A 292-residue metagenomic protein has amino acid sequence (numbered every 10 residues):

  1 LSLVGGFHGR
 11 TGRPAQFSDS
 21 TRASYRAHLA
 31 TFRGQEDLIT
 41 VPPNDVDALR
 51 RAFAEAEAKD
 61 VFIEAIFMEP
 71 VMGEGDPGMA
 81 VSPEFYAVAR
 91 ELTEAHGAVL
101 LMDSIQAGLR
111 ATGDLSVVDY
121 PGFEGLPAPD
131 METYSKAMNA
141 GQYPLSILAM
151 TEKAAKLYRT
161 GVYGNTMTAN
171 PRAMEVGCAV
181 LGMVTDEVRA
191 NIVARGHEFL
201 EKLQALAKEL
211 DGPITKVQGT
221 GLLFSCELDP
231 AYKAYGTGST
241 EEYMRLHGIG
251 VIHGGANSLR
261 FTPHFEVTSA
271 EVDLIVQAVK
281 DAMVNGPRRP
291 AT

Functional and structural regions predicted by a protein language model:
L1-A65, E84: PLP-dependent aspartate aminotransferase-fold enzymes
R10-F17, P77-M79, R110-L115, Y143-M150 (+1 more regions): Short acidic, glycine/serine/threonine-rich loops at helix termini
R10-P14, G122-L157, A169-M174: Active-site PLP attachment segment
E69-S82, G97-F123: Conserved PLP phosphate-binding loop immediately N-terminal to the Schiff-base lysine helix in PLP-dependent enzymes
L92-H96, L210, H247: Helix C-cap/helix->beta junction micro-motif
K153, R172-N191, E266-A270: Amphipathic alpha-helix from the class-I
D186, P263-T292: PLP-dependent enzyme catalytic core of the Aspartate aminotransferase-like
G196-E201, L210-Y243, F265-T268: Conserved PLP-binding catalytic core of the aspartate aminotransferase-like
